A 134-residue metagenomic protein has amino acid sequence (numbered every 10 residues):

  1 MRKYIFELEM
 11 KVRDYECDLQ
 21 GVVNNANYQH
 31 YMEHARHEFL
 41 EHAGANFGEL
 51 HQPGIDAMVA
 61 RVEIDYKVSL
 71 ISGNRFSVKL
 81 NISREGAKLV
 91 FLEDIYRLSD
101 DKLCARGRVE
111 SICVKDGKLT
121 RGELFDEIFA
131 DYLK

Functional and structural regions predicted by a protein language model:
R2-M58, V114-K134: Hot-dog-fold acyl-thioester-processing enzymes
Y4-E7, I71-S72, I82-K134: HotDog/MaoC-like acyl-thioester-processing domains
M10-D14, Y66, I95: Hydrophobic residues in beta-strands and at strand termini
F39-L89, R106, I112: Hydrophobic beta-strand-centered segment that forms part of the acyl-chain substrate-binding groove
